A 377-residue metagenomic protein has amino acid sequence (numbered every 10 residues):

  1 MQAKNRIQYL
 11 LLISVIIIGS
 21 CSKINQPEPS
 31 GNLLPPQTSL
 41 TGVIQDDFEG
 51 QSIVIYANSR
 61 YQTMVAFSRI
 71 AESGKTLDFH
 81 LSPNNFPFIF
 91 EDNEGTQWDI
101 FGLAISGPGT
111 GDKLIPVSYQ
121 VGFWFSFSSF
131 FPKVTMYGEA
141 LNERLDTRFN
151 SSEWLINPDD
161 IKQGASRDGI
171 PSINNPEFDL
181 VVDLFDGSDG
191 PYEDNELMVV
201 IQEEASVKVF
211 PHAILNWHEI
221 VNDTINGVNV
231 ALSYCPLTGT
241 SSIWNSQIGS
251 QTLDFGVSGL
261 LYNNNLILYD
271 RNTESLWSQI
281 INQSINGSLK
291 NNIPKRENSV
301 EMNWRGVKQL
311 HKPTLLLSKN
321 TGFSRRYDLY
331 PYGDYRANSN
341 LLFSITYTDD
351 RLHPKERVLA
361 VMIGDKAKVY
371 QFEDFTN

Functional and structural regions predicted by a protein language model:
M1-L10: Bacterial N-terminal signal peptides that target proteins for export
I13-S14: Gram-negative bacterial Sec-dependent N-terminal signal peptides
I17-S20: C-terminal motif of bacterial Sec signal peptides marking the signal peptidase cleavage site
S22-I24: Bacterial signal peptide processing site
Q26-N377: Mid-to-C-terminal functional-domain signal that highlights helix-capping/loop sites within ligand-binding modules
